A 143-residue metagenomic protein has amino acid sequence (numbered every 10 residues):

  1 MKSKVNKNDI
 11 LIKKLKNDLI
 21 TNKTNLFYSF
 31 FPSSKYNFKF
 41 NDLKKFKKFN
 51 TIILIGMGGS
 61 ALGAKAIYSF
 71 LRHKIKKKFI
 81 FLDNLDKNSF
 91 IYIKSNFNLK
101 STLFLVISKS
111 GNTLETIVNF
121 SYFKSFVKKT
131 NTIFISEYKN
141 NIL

Functional and structural regions predicted by a protein language model:
M1-F38, L43-K44: Extended, charge-enriched "interface" segments that sit outside catalytic cores
K47-L143: Glycine-rich phosphate-binding loops that contact phosphosugars or nucleotide phosphates
